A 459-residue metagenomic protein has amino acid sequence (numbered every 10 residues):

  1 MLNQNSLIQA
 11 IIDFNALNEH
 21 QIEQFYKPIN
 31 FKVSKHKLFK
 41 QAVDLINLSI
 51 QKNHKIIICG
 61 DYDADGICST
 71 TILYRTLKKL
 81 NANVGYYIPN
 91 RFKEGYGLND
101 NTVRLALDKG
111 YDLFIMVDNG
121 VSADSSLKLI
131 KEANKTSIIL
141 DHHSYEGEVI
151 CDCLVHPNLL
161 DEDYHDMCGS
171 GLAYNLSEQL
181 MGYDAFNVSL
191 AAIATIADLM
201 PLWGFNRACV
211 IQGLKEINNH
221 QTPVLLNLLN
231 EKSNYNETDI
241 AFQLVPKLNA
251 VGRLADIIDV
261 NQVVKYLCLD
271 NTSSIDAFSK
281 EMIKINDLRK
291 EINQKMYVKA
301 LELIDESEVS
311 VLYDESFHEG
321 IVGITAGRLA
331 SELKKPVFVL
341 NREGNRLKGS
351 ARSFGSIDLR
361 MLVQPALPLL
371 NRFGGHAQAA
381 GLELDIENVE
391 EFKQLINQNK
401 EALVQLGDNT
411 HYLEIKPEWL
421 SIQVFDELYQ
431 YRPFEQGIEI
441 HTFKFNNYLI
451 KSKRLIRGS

Functional and structural regions predicted by a protein language model:
L2-L113, E132-N134, I150, M181-Q394 (+3 more regions): Hydrophobic helix-and-loop "lid/oligomerization" segment in the mid-to-C-terminal part of catalytic domains
N90, N119, H143, E343 (+1 more regions): Residue-level "edge-of-site" marker
N101-T102, G169-L172, Q423-E427: Short, surface-exposed amphipathic charged segments that create phosphate/polyanion-binding patches used for binding
L107, M116, V121-I130, T136-M200 (+1 more regions): Conserved phosphate-handling catalytic cores of large alpha/beta enzymes
K128, I139, N388-N397, D426: Extended, charge-rich C-terminal regions with high alpha-helical propensity
L140-Y145, K299-L303, N399-A402, S452: Intrinsically disordered, low-complexity boundary segments flanking structured domains
D166, L362, Q423: Short conserved micro-motifs at the rims of enzyme active sites and ligand-binding pockets
L199, N219-P223, Q398-S459: A contiguous loop/helix-start segment that scaffolds small-molecule binding in enzyme catalytic cores
